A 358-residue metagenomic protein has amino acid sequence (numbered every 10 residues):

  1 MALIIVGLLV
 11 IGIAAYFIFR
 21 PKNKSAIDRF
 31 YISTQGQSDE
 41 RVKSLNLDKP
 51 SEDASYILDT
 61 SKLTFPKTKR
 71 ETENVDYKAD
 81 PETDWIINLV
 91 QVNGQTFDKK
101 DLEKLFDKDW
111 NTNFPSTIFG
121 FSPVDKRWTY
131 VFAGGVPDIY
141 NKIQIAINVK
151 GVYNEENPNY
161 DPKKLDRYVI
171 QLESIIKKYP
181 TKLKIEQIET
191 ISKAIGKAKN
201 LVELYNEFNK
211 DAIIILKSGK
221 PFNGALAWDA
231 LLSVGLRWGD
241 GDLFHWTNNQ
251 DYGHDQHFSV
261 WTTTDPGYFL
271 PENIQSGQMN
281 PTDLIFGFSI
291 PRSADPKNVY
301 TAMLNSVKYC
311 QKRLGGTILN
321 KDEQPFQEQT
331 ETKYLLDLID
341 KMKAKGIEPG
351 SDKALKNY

Functional and structural regions predicted by a protein language model:
M1-Y205, Y309-Y358: Charge-rich interaction surfaces and accessory domains that mediate macromolecular binding and assembly
K99, E156-K163, F222-L226, A294-Y300: Short, conserved charged micro-motifs
Y179, E186-I188, I195-F222, D229-Y358: Membrane-proximal, solvent-exposed terminal domains/tails of membrane-associated proteins
